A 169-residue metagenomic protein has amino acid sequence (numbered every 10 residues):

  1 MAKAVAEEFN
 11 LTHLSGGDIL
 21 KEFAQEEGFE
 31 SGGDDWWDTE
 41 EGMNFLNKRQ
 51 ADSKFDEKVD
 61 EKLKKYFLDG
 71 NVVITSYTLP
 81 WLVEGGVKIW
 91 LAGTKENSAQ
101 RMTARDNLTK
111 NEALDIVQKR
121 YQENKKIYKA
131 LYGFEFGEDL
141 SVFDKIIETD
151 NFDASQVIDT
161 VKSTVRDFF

Functional and structural regions predicted by a protein language model:
M1-A6: Glycine-rich phosphate-binding P-loop
D18-W81, L108: ATP-dependent small-molecule kinase phosphotransfer cores that center on conserved nucleotide phosphate-binding segments
T78-P80, T94, F152: Short glycine-rich anion-binding loops that position phosphate/pyrophosphate groups of nucleotides and phosphorylated
L79-G86, E138-S141: Short loop/helix-cap segments at secondary-structure boundaries that form the rim of catalytic
E84-R120: Conserved phosphate-donor/acceptor-positioning beta-strand/loop module used by diverse small-molecule
K110-T160: Small-molecule kinase domains that catalyze NTP-dependent phosphoryl transfer to phosphate-bearing small molecules
T160-F168: C-terminal alpha-helix
